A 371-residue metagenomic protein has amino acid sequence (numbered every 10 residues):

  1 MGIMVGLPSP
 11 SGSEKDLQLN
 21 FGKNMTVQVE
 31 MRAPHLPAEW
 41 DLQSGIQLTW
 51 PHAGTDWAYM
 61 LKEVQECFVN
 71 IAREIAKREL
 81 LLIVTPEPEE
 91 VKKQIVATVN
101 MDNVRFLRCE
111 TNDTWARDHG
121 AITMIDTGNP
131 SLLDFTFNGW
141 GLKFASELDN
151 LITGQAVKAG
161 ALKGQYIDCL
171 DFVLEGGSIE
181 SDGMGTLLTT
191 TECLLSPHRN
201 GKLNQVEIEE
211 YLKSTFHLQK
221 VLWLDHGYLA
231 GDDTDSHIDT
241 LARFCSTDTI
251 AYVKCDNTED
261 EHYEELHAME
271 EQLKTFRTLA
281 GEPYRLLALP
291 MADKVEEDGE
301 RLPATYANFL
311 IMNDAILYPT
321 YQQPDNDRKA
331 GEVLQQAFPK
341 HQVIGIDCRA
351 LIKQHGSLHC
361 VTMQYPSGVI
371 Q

Functional and structural regions predicted by a protein language model:
M1-P10: N-terminal export signals
S11-K15, E282: Serine/proline-rich low-complexity intrinsically disordered segments, especially terminal tails, linkers
F21-Q371: The feature marks the mature, well-folded catalytic cores of soluble enzymes
